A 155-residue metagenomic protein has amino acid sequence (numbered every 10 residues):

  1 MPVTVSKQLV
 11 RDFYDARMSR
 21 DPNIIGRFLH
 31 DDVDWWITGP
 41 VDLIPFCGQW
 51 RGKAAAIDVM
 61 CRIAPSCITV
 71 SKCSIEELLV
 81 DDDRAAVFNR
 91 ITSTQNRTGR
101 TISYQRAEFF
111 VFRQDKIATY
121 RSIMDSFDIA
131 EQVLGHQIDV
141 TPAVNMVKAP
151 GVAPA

Functional and structural regions predicted by a protein language model:
M1-A155: C-terminal and inter-domain tail/linker signature
